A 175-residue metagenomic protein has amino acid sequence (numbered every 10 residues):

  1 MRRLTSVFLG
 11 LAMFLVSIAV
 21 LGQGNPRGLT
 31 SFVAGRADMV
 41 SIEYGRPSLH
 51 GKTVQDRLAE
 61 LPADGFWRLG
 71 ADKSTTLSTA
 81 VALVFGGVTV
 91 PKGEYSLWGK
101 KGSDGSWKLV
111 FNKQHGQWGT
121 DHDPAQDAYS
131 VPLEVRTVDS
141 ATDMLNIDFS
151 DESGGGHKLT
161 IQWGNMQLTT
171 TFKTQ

Functional and structural regions predicted by a protein language model:
M1-L11: Bacterial N-terminal signal peptides that target proteins for export
L4-T5, L29, V110: Small/flexible residues
L11, R57, V84-V88: Alpha-helical interaction segments
L21-R68, H115-Q175: Primarily secretory-pathway and cell-envelope proteins
R68-Q117: Mid-length scaffold segments of soluble, non-membrane domains
